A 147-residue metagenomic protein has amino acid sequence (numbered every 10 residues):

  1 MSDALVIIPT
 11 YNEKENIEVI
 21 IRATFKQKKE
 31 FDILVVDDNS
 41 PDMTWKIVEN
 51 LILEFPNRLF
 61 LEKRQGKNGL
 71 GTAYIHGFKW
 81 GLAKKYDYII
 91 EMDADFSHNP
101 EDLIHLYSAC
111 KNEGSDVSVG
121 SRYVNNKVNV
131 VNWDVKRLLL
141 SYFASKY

Functional and structural regions predicted by a protein language model:
M1-A23: N-proximal low-complexity "stem/linker" segments adjacent to membrane-targeting elements
E15-V19, D42-L51: Acidic helix N-cap motif at the loop->helix transition within catalytic regions of sugar-transfer enzymes
R22-F31: Short, acidic, metal-binding catalytic loop of nucleotide-sugar glycosyltransferases
T24, G77, D95: Residue-level signature of catalytic and energy-coupling elements of molecular machines, predominantly ATP/GTP-dependent
E30-S40, E62-K63, M92: Short beta-strand/loop segment that forms part of the nucleotide-sugar
D37-K46, F96: A conserved acidic beta->alpha catalytic loop
E62-A83, P100-Y147: Acceptor/aglycone-binding surface of glycosyltransferases and processive sugar-polymer synthases
Y86-S97: Short beta-strand-to-loop acidic/aromatic patch adjacent to the donor-nucleotide binding site
